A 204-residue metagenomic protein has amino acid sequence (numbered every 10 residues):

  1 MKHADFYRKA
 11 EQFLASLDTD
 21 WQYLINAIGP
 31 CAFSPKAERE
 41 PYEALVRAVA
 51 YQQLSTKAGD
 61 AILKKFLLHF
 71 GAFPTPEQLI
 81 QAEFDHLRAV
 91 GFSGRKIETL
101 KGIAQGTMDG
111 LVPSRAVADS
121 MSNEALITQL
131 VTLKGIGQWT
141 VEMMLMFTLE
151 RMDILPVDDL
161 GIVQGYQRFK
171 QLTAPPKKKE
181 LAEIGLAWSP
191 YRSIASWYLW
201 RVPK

Functional and structural regions predicted by a protein language model:
M1-F33, L111, N123-E124, Q138-K204: C-terminal accessory module of base-excision DNA glycosylases/AP lyases that mediates lesion recognition and DNA
T19-A27, S55, G59-T132, A187-S189 (+1 more regions): Alpha-helical ds-nucleic-acid-binding substructure associated with the helix-hairpin-helix region of base-excision DNA
P35-E43, G91-G94, G185-R192: Structural motif
E40-A44, A82, L126-I127, L181: Alpha-helical scaffolds flanking conserved acidic
P41, L45-V46, A58, I62 (+3 more regions): Residue-level detector of well-ordered alpha-helical segments, enriched for hydrophobic/aromatic packing positions
R47, K64, L68, K101-Q105 (+3 more regions): Generic alpha-helical structural context detector
